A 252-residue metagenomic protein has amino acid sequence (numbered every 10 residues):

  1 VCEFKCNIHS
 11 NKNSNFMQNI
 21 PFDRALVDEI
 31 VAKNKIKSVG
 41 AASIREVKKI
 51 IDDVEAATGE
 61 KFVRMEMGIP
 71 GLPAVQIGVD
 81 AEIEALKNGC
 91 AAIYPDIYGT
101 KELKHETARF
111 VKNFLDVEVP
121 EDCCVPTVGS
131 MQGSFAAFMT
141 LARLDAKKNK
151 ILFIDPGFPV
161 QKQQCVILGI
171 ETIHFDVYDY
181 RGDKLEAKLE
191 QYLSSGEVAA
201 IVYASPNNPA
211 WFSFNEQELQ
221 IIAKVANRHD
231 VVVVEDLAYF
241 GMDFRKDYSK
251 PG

Functional and structural regions predicted by a protein language model:
N7-N15: Intrinsic-disorder-associated, low-complexity terminal segments enriched in Asp/Asn/His/Tyr and depleted of Lys/Arg
N19-V27, K33-Q132: N-terminal small-domain helix-loop-helix segment of the aminotransferase-like
C90-H229, F240-G252: Conserved core of the PLP fold type I
L237: Walker B catalytic acidic pair
